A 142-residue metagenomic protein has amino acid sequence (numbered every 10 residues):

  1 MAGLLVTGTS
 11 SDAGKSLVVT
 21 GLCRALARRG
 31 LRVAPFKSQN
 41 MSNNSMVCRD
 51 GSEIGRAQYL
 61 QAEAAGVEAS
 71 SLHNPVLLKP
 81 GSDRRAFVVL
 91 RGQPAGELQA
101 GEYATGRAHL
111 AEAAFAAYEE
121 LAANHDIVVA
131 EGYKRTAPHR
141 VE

Functional and structural regions predicted by a protein language model:
M1-E142: Flexible phosphate-sensing "switch/lid" loops adjacent to ATP/NTP-binding sites across phosphate-transfer
